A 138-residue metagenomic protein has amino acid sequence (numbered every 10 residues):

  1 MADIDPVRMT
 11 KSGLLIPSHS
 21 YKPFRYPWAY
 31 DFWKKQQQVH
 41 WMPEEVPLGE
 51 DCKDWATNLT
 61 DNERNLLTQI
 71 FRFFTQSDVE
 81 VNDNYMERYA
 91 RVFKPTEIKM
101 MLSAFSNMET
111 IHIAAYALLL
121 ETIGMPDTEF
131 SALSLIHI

Functional and structural regions predicted by a protein language model:
M1-E50, A56-L59, E63-N65, K94-M100: Extreme N-terminal leader/anchor segments
W28, D54, L66, A115 (+1 more regions): Exposed alpha-helical structural elements
T60-R91, I111: Alpha-helical bundle segments that constitute or directly flank the non-heme di-iron/ferroxidase center
Q69-R72, M100-S103, N107: A generic "alpha-helical surface" signal
M86, T96, A117: Active-site loop/lid in soluble adenylation, ligation, and acyl-transfer enzymes
S103-S134: Carboxylate/His-rich catalytic cores and anion/metal-binding grooves
I136-I138: Conserved small/polar residues in nucleotide/adenosyl-binding loops
